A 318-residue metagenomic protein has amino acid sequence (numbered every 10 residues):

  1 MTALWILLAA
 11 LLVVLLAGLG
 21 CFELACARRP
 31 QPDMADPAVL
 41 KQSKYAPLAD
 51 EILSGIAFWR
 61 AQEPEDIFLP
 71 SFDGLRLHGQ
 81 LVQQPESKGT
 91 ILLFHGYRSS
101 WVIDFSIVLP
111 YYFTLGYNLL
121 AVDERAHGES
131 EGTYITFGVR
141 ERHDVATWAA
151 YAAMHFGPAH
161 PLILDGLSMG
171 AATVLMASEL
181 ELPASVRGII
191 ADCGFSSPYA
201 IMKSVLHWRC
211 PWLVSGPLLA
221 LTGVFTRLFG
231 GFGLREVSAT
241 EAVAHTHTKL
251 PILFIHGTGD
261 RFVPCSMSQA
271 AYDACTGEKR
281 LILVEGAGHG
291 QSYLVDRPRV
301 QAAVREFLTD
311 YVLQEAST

Functional and structural regions predicted by a protein language model:
A3, L7-P70: An N-terminal hydrophobic leader/cap segment in hydrolases
Y97-Y111, E124: The serine-hydrolase catalytic nucleophile loop
Y111-E131: Conserved alpha/beta-hydrolase
I135-F156: Alpha/beta-hydrolase active-site loop
M176-R235: Hydrolase active-site cap/lid region
A239, P264-D273: Short alpha-helix in the alpha/beta-hydrolase fold that links the catalytic acid
T246-T248, L253-H256, D260: Short beta-strand/loop motif that positions the catalytic acidic residue of the alpha/beta-hydrolase fold
A287-P298: Catalytic histidine-centered segment of alpha/beta-hydrolase-like enzymes
